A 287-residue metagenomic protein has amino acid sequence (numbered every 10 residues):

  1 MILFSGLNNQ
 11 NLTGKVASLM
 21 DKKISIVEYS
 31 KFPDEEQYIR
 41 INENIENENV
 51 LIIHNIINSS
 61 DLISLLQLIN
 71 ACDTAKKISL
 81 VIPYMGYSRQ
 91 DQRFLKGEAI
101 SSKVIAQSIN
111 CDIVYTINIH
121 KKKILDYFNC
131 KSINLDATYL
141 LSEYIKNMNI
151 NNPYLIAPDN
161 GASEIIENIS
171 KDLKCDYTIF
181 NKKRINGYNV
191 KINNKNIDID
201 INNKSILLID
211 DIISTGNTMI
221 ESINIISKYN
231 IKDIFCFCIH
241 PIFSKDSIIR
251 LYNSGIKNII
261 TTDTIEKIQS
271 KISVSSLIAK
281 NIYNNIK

Functional and structural regions predicted by a protein language model:
M1-K287: PRPP-associated nucleotide enzymes
